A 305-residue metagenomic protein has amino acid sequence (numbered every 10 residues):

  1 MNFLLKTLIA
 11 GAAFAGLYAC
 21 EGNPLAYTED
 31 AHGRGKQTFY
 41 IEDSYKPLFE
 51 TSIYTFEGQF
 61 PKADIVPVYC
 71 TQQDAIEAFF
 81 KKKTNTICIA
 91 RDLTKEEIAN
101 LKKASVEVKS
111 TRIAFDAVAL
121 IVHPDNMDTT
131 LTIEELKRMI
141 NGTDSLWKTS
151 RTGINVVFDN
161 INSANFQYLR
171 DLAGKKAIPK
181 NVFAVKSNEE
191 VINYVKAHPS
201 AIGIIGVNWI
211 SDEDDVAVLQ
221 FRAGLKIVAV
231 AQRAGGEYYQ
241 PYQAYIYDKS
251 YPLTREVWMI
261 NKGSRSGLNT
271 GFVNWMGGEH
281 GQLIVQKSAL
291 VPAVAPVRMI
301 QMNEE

Functional and structural regions predicted by a protein language model:
M1-Y18: Sec-dependent bacterial lipoprotein signal peptides
C20-P61, V68, Q72-Q73, E77-F80 (+2 more regions): Exported/periplasmic ABC-transporter solute-binding proteins
Q73-A104, E213: Pocket-flanking alpha-helical
